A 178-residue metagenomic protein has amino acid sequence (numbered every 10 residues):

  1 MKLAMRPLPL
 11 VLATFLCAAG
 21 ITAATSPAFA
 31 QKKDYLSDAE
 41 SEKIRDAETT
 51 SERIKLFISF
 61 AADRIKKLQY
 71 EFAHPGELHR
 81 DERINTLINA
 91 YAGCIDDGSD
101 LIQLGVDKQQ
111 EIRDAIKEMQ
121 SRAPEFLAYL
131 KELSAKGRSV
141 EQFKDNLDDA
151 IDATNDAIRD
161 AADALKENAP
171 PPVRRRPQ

Functional and structural regions predicted by a protein language model:
K2-A18: Bacterial N-terminal signal peptides that target proteins for export
A18-P27: C-terminal segment of classical bacterial N-terminal signal peptides
F29-Q178: Long, charged/polar, soluble alpha-helical segments
